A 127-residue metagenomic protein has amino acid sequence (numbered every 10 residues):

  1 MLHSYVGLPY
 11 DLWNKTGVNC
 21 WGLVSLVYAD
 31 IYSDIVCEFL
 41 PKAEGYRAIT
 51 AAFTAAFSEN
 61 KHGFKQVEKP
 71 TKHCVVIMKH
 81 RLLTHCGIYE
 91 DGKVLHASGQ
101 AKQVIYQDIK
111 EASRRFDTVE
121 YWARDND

Functional and structural regions predicted by a protein language model:
M1-H62, K72, T84, R124-D127: N-terminal capping segments
F64, R81-D127: Aromatic- and glycine-rich peptidoglycan recognition patches
I77-M78: A generic structural signal for residues embedded in beta-strands
